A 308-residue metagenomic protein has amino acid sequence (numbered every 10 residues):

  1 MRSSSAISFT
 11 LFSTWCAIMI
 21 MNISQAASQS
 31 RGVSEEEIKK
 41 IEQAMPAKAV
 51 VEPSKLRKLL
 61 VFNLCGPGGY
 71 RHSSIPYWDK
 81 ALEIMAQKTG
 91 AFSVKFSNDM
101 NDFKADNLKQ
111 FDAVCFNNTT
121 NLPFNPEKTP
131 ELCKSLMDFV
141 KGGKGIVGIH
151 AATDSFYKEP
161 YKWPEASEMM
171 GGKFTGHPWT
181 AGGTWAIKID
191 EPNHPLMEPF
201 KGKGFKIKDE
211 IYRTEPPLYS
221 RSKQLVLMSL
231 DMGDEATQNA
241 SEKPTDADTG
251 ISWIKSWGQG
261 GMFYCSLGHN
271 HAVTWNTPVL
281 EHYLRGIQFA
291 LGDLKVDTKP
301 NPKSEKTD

Functional and structural regions predicted by a protein language model:
M1-S13: Bacterial N-terminal signal peptides that target proteins for export
T10-N22: Bacterial N-terminal signal peptides
Q29-S34, P67-S155: Helical hinge/lid and interdomain linker segments adjacent to catalytic or ligand-binding clefts that mediate domain
Q29-S54, I84-T89, N98, G233-D308: Extracellular ligand-binding/catalytic regions of CAZymes and related secreted enzymes and adhesion modules
I38-M45, P178-G258: Catalytic beta-strand/loop cores that center a nucleophilic Ser/Cys/Thr and support acyl-enzyme chemistry
L56-G68: Short beta-strand segments enriched in small/hydrophobic residues
N63-L64, F116-N121, L267-G268, L291: Cell-envelope and extracellular/periplasmic
N121-P199: A glycine-rich, often tryptophan-bearing local segment used as a flexible ligand/cofactor-contacting loop or short
